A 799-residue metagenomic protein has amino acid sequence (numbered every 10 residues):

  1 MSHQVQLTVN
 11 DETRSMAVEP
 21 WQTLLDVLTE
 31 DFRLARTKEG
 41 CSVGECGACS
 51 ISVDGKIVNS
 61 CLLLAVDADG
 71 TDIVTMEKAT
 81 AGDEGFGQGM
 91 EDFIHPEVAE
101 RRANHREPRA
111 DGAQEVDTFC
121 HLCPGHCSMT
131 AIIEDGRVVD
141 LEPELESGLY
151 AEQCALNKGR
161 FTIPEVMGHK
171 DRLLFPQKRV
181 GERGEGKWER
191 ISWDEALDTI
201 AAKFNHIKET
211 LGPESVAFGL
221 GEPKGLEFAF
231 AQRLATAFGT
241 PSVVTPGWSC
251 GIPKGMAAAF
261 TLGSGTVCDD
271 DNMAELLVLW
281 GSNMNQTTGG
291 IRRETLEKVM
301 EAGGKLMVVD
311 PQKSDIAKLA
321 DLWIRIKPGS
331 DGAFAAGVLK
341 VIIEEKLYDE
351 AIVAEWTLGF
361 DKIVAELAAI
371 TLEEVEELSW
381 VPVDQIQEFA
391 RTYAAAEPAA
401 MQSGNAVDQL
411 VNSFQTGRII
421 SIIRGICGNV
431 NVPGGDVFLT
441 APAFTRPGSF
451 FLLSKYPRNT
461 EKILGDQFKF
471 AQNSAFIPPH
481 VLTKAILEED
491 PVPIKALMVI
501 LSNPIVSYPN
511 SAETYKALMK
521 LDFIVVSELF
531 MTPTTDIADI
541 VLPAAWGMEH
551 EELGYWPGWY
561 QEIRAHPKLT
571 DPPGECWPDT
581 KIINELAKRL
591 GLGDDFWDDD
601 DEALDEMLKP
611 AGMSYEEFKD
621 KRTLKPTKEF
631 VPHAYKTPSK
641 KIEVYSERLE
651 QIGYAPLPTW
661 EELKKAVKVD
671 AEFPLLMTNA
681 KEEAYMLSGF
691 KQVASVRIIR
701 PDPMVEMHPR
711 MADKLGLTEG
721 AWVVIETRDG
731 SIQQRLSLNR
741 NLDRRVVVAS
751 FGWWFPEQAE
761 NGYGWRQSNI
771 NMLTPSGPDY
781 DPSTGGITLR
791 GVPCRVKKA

Functional and structural regions predicted by a protein language model:
M1-D31, R36-K38, S52, A81-A110: Feature of Fe-S/electron-transfer and energy-metabolism proteins that preferentially highlights extended coupling
V5, A81, G87-E345, P382 (+3 more regions): N-terminal export/assembly segments and adjacent metallocofactor-ligating motifs of anaerobic energy-metabolism
F175-E195, E344-V383, M498, L569-E643 (+4 more regions): N-terminal leader/propeptide and maturation segments of large enzyme subunits in energy/redox metabolism and hydrolases
A196-S215, V267-L276, E366, Q387-A400 (+1 more regions): Glycine-rich phosphate/diphosphate-binding loops that line cofactor/substrate pockets in enzymes
G221-E222, E355-T357, Y393, D436-P447 (+3 more regions): A glycine-rich phosphate-binding loop feature that marks nucleotide/adenosyl-phosphate handling sites
A231-K298, A302-V309, I316, G332-A336 (+4 more regions): Extended redox/cofactor-interaction regions of prokaryotic respiratory oxidoreductases
V338, T357-P479: Active-site phosphate/pyrophosphate-binding segments
P573-K621, S695-E706, R710-A799: Long, contiguous, secondary-structure-rich segments that constitute the structural scaffold of globular domains
